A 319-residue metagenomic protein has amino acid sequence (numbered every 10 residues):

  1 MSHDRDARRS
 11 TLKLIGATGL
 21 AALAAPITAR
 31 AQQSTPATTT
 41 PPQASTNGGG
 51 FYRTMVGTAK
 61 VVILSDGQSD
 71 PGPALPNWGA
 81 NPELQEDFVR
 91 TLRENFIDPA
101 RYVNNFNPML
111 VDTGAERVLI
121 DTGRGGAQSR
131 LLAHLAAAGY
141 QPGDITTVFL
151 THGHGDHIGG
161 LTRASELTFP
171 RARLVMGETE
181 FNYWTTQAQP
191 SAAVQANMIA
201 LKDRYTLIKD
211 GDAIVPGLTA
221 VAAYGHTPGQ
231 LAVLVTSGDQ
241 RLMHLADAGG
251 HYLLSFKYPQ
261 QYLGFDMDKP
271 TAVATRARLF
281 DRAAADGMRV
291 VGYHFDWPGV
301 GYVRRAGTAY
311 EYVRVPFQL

Functional and structural regions predicted by a protein language model:
S2-R5, S10-A31: N-terminal export signals
H3, G238-L319: Cap/insert and terminal regions of metallo-dependent hydrolase folds
N47-A137, A232-A248: Conserved beta-strand hairpin/beta-sheet module of binuclear metal-dependent hydrolase folds, prominently
T58, V111, D121, I145 (+6 more regions): Divalent metal-coordination and catalytic microenvironments
D66-G67, T122-G125, G153, T179-E180 (+3 more regions): Active-site metal-binding loops of divalent metal-dependent hydrolases
R101, N105-P108, A127-V175: Active-site metal-binding motif and surrounding structural segment of the metallo-beta-lactamase
D144, P170-A222, T227, T271-R278 (+1 more regions): Metallo-beta-lactamase
V148-I158, A223-Q230, G292-W297: Histidine-centered catalytic micro-motifs
